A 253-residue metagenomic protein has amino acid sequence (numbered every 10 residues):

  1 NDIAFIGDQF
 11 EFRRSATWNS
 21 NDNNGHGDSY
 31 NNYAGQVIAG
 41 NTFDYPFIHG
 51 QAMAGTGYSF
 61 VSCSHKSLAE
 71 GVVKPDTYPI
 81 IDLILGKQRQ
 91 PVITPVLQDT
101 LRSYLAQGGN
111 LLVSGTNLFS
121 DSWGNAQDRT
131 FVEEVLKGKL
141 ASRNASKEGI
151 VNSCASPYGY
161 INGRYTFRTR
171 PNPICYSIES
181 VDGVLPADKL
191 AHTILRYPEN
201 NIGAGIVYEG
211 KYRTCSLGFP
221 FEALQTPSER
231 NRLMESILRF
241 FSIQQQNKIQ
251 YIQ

Functional and structural regions predicted by a protein language model:
N1-P79, S122, Y212, F221-A223 (+1 more regions): Aromatic-Pro/Gly-enriched surface loop or interdomain linker that acts as a lid/target-recognition segment
I3-Q9, W18-G25, K74-D128, C215-L217 (+1 more regions): Short alpha-beta junction capping motif
G7, S64-K66, G115, N144-S146 (+2 more regions): Residues at the C-termini of beta-strands that transition into short coil/loop
S15, A106-V113, L140, S156 (+2 more regions): A glycine-centered loop/beta-turn motif at secondary-structure junctions
A39-P46, Q90-T94, Q98, P227-R230: Solvent-exposed, acidic/flexible segments
H65-V72, P95-T100, E199-A204: Alpha-helical scaffolding within the catalytic cores of extracellular/periplasmic polymer-degrading hydrolases
K87-C175, A191, E199: A glycine-rich, often tryptophan-bearing local segment used as a flexible ligand/cofactor-contacting loop or short
K248-Q253: Extracellular low-complexity Ser/Thr/Asn/Gly-rich intrinsically disordered segments
